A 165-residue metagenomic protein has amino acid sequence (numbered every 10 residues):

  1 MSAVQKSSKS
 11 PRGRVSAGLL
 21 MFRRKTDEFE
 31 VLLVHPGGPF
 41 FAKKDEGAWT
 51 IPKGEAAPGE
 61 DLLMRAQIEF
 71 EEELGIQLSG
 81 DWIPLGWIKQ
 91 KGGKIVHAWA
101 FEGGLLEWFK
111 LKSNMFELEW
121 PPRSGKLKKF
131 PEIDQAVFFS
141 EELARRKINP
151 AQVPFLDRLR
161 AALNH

Functional and structural regions predicted by a protein language model:
S2-I51, W99: N-terminal strand-loop-strand
K6-S7, P84-Q90: Short, solvent-exposed loop/turn elements at beta->coil junctions and helix N-caps that rim active or binding pockets
K25-E28, G38-F41, A57-P58, G92-G93 (+1 more regions): Short, charged/polar surface micro-motifs in flexible loops or helix N-caps
T50-L85, S140: The catalytic Nudix box helix
W87-G125, V137, L159: Active-site-adjacent beta-strand/loop module that shapes the phosphate/pyrophosphate-binding cleft
K128-D134: Non-DNA-binding regulatory cores of transcription-related proteins, predominantly C-terminal effector-binding
V137, E141-H165: Charged phosphate-binding loop/patch that engages nucleotide di/tri-phosphates or the phosphate backbone of nucleic
